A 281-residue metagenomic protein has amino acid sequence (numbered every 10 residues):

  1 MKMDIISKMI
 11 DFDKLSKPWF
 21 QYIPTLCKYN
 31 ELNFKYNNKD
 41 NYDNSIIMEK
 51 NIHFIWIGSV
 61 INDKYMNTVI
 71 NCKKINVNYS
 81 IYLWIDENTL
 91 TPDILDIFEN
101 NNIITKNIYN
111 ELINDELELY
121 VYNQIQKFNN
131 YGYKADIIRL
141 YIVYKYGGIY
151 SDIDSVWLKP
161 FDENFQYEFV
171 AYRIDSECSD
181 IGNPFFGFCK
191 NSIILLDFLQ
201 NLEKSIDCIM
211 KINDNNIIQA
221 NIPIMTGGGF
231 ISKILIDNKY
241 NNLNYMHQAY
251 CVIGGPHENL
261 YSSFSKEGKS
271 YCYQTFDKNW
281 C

Functional and structural regions predicted by a protein language model:
M1-A135, S151-C281: Glycosyltransferase-associated regions of secretory-pathway enzymes, highlighting luminal stem/catalytic domains
D136-G148: Small-residue hinge/turn detector
